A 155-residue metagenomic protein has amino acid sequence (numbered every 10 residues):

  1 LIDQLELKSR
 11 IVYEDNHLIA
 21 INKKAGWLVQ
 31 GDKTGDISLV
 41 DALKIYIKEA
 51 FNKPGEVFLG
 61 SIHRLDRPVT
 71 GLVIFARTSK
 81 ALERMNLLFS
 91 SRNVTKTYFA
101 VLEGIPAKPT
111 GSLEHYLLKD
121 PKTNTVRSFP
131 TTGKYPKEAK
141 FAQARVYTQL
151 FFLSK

Functional and structural regions predicted by a protein language model:
L1-K155: RNA pseudouridine synthases
